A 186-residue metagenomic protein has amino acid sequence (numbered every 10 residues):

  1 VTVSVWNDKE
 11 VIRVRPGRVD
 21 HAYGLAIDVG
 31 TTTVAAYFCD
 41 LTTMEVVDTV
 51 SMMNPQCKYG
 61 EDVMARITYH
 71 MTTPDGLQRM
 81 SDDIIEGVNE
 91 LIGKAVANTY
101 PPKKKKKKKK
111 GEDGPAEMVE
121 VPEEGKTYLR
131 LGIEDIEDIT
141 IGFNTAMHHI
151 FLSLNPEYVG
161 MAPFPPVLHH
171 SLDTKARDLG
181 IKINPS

Functional and structural regions predicted by a protein language model:
V1-A26, T31, Q78-G111, P115-I133 (+2 more regions): Nucleotide/phosphate-binding catalytic cleft detector across ATP-hydrolyzing and phosphate-transferring enzymes
R13-S51, Q56: Gly/Thr-rich phosphate-binding beta-strand-loop-beta motif of the actin/hexokinase/Hsp70
E45, Y69-M71, Y158-M161: Short, low-complexity, polar/charged sequence segments that are solvent-exposed and flexible
T49, Y59, F151-S153: Short, solvent-exposed loop/turn and secondary-structure capping segments
N54-E86: Phosphate-binding loop and its immediate beta->loop->alpha context in nucleotide/phosphate-handling enzymes
